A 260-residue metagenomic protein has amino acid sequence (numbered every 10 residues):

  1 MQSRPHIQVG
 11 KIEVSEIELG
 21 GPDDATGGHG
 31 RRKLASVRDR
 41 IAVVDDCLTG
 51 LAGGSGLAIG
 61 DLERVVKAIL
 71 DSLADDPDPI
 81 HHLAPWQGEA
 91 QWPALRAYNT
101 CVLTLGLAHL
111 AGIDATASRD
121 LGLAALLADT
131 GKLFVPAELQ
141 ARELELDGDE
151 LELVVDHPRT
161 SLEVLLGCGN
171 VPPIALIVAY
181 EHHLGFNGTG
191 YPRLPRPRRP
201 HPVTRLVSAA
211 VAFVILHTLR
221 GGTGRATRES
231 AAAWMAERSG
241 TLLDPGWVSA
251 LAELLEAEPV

Functional and structural regions predicted by a protein language model:
M1-Q87, Q91-W92: Non-catalytic interface/linker regions that flank or bridge core catalytic/transmembrane domains
C47-G54, A137, R142-E143, R220: Secondary-structure edge/capping motif, primarily at the C-terminal ends of alpha-helices and the immediately following
L51, A108-A117, A141, T223: Inter-helical turn/loop segments and adjacent helix faces that build the functional surface of alpha-helical bundle
V65-H82, A94-V102, L127-V135, H183: A short mid-domain helix/strand-loop element embedded in enzyme catalytic domains that forms or borders the active-site
H81-G88, E138-L144, L194: Short linear capping/connector segments at secondary-structure termini
A90-L121, L194-R199: Alpha-helical phosphate/pyrophosphate-handling elements in metalloenzyme active cores
T100, L121-V135, L146-V248, A257: Alpha-helical scaffolding flanking metal-ion-dependent phosphate/phosphodiester catalytic sites
E253-V260: Signal-transducing coiled-coil/dimerization helices and immediately adjacent hinge/linker segments that couple sensory
